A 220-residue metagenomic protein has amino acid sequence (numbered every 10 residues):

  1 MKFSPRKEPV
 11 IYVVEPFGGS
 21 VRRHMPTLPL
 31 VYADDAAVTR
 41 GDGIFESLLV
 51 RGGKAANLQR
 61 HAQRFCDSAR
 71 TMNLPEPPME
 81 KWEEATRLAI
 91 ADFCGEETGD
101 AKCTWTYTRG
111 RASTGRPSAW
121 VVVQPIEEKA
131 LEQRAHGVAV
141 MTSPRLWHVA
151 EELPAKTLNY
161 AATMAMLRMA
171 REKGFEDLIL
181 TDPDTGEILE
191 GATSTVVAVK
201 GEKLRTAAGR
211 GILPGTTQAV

Functional and structural regions predicted by a protein language model:
M1-E80, E84-L88, S113-V220: Helix-start/capping segments and mature chain N-termini
A89, F93: Active-site helix/loop of acyl-thioester processing domains in fatty-acid/polyketide metabolism, spanning hotdog-fold
G95-T106: Ordered, amphipathic secondary-structure segments that act as subunit-interaction surfaces in large macromolecular
